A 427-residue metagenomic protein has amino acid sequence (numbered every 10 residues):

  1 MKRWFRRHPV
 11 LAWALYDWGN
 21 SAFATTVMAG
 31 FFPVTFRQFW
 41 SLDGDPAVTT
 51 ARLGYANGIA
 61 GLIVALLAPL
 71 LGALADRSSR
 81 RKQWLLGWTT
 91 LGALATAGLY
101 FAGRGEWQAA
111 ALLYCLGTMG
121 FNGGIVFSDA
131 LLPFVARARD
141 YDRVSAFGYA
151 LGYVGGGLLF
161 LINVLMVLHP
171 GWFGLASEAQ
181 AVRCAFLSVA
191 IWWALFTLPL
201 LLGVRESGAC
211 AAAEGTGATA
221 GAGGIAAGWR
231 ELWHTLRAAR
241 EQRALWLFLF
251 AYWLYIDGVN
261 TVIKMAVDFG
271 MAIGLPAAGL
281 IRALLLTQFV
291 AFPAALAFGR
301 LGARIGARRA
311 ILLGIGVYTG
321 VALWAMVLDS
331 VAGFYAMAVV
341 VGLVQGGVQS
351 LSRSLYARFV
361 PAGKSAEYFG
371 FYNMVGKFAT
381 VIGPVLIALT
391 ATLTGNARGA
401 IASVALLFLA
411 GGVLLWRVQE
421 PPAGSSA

Functional and structural regions predicted by a protein language model:
M1-L11, R205-L249: Juxtamembrane intracellular "pre-TM" segments in multi-pass secondary transporters
R3-G61, A244-A283: Helix-loop boundary and gating motifs at the non-cytosolic
P46-T49, V167-I191, L389-F408: A membrane-interface helix-boundary motif in multi-pass transporters
L66-R80, P293-A307, A391: Helix-to-loop junctions at the C-terminal end of transmembrane segments in multipass secondary transporters
Q83-G98, R309-W324: Structural signature of the two symmetry-related core transmembrane helices
A95, E106-G124, G333-G347: Hydrophobic core of transmembrane alpha-helices in multi-pass small-molecule transporters, especially MFS/SLC-type
G123-A136, G347-V360: Intracellular juxtamembrane helix-capping segments at the cytosolic ends of symmetry-related transmembrane helices
W192-G203, A402-A427: Multi-pass alpha-helical transporter architecture, strongest for 12-TM Major Facilitator/SLC carriers used
